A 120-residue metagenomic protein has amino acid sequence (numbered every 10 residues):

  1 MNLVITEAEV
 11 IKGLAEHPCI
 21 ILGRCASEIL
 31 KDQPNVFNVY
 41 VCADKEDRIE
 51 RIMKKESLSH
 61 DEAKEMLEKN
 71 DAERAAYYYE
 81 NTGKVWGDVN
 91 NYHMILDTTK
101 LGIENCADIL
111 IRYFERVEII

Functional and structural regions predicted by a protein language model:
M1, S59-E104: Small-molecule kinase domains that catalyze NTP-dependent phosphoryl transfer to phosphate-bearing small molecules
N2-I11: A short, well-structured juxtamembrane/interface segment
T6-E7, L22, A63: Amphipathic alpha-helical interface surfaces
A8, I103-I111: Short, amphipathic alpha-helical "lid/cap" segments that border enzyme active or binding sites
V10-E56: ATP-dependent NMP and nucleoside kinases share a basic, alpha-helical "lid"
K55-S57, I111-Y113: Short, solvent-exposed amphipathic alpha-helical segments in soluble enzyme and RNA/protein-processing domains
V117-I120: C-terminal helical "lid" subdomain and adjoining coupling/linker elements of P-loop NTPases
